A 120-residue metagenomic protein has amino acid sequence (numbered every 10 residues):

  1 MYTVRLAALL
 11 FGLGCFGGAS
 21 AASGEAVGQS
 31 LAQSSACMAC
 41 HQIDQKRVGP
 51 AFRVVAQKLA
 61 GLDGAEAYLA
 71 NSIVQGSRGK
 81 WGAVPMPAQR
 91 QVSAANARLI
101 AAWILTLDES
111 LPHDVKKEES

Functional and structural regions predicted by a protein language model:
M1-R5: Positively charged n-region of N-terminal signal peptides that target proteins for export
L6-G17: Bacterial N-terminal signal peptides
G17-A32, K58, L62: Electrostatic cytochrome c docking/interface patches
S34-I43, I100: The canonical Cys-X-X-Cys-His
H41, V74, L105-D108: Protein kinase-like catalytic domain
V48-Q57, V74-A101, P112-H113: Axial heme c-ligation environment in periplasmic c-type cytochrome domains
E118-S120: Short, solvent-exposed mixed-charge patches
